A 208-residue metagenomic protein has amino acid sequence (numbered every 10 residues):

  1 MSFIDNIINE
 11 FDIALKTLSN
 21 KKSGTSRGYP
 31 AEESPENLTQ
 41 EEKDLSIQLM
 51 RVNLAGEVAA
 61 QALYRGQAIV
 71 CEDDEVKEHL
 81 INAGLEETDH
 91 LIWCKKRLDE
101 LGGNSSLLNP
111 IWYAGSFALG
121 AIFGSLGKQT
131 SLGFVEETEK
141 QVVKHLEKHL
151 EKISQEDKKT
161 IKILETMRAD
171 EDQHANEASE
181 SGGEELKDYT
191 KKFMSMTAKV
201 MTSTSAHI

Functional and structural regions predicted by a protein language model:
M1-I208: Non-heme di-metal
